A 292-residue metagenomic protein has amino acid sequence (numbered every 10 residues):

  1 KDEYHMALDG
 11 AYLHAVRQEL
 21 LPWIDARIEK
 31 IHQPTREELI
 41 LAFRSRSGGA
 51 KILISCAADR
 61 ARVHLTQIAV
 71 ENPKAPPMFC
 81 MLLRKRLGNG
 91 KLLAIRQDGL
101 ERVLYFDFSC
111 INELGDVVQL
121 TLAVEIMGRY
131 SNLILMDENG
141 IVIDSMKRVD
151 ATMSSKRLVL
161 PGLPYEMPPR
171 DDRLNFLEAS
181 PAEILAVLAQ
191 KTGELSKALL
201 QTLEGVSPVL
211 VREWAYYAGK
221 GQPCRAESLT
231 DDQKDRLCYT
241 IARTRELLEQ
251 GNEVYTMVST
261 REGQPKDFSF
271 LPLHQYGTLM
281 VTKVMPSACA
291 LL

Functional and structural regions predicted by a protein language model:
D2-L292: Extended, highly charged segments
